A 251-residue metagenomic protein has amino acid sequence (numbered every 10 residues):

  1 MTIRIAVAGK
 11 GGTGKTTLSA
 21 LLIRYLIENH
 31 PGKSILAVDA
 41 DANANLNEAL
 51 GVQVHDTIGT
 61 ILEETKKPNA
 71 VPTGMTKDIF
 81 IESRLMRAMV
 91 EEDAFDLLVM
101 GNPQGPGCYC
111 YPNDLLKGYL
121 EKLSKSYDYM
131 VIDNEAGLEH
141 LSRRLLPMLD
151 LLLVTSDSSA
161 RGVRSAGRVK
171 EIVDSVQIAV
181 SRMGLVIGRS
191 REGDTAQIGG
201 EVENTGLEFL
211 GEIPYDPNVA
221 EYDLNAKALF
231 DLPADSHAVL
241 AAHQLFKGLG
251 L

Functional and structural regions predicted by a protein language model:
V7: Hydrophobic anchor at the beta1->P-loop junction of P-loop NTPases
G12: Walker A (P-loop) phosphate-binding loop of P-loop NTPases
K15: Conserved lysine of the Walker
L18: Hydrophobic positions on the alpha1 helix immediately C-terminal to the Walker A/P-loop
Y25-E92: N-terminal phosphate/diphosphate-binding loop that engages ATP/GTP or pyrophosphate donors across diverse enzyme folds
I79-I132: Cytosolic-facing regulatory segments adjacent to core modules
Y111-E212, E221: Conserved catalytic-core segment of NTP-binding enzymes
N225-S236: C-terminal boundary of histidine-terminating zinc-finger modules
